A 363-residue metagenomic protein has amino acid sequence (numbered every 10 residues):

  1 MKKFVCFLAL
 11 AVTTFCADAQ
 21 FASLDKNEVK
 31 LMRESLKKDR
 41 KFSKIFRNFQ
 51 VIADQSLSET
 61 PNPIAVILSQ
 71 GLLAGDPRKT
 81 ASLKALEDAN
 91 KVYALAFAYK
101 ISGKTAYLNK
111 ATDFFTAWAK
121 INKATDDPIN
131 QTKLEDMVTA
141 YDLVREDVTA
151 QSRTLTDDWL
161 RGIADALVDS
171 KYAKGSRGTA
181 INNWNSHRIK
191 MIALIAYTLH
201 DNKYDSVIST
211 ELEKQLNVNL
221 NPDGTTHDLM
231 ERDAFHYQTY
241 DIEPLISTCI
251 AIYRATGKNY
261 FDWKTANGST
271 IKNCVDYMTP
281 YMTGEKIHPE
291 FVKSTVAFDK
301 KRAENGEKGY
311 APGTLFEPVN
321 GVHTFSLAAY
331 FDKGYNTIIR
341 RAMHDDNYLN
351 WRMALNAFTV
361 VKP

Functional and structural regions predicted by a protein language model:
M1-F4: Positively charged n-region of N-terminal signal peptides that target proteins for export
A9-D18: Hydrophobic h-region of N-terminal signal peptides that target proteins for export in Gram-negative bacteria
D18-G178, S186, R254-P363: Extracellular glycan-targeting catalytic surfaces
L95-A96, V138, I192-A193, I246-I250: Amphipathic alpha-helical segments within well-ordered protein domains
D157-D169, T179-R188, I195-N202, S209-V218: Extended amphipathic alpha-helical interaction segments
H187-K190, Y240: Short gly/pro-enriched beta-turn/loop segments at secondary-structure junctions
L199, K203-P289: Long, repeat-rich segments with strong aromatic
